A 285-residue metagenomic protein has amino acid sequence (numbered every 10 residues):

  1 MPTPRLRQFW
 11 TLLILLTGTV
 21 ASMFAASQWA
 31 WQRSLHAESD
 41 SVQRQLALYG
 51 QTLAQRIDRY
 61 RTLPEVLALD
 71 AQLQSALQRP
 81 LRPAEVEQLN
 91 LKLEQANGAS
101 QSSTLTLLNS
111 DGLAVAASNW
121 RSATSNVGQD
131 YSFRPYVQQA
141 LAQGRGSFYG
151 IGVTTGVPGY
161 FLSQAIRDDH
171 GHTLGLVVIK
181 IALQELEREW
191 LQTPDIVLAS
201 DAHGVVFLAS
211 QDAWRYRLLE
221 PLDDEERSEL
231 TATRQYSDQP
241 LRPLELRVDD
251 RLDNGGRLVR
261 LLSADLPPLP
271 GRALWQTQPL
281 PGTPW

Functional and structural regions predicted by a protein language model:
Q8, L15-R79, R145: Juxtamembrane extracytoplasmic/periplasmic/luminal helical "stalk" adjacent to the first N-terminal
P64, S103-L107, V197-L198: Short, hydrophobic-rich beta-strand element in sensory/regulatory alpha-beta domains
S75-A76, G112-N119, V206-S210: Amphipathic coiled-coil signal-relay and dimerization helices
E87-A99, L176-R234: Solvent-exposed, extracytoplasmic
L108, R167-D168, S200: Core beta-strand residues in small-molecule sensory/regulatory alpha/beta domains
A117-E189: Extracytoplasmic/periplasmic ligand-binding sensor regions of membrane-associated signaling proteins
S228-W285: Extracellular/periplasmic juxtamembrane segments that couple receptor/chemosensory ectodomains to their
